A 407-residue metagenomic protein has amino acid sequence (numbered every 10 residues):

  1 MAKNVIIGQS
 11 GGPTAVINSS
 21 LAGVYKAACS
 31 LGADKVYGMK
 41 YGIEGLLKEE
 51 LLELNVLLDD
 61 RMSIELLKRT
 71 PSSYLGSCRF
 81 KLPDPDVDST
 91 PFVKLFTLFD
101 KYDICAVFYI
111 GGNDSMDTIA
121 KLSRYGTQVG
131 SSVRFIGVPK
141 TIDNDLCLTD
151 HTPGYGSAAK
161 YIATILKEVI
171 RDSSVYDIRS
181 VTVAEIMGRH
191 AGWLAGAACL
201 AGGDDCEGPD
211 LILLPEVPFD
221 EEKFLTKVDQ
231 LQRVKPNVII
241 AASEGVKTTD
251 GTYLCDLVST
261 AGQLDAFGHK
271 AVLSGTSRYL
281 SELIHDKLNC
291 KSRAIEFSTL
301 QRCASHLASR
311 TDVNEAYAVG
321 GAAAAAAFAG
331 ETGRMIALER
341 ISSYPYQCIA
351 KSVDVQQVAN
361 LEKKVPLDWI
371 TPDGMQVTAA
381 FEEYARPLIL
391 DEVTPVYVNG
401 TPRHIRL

Functional and structural regions predicted by a protein language model:
A2-L52: N-terminal phosphate-binding or glycine-rich loops at protein starts, especially the Walker A/P-loop of NTPases
K3-I7, L67-K81, K140-D150, D177-S180 (+1 more regions): Gly-rich Lys/Arg/Thr-decorated short loops/hinges at beta-loop-alpha junctions or inter-strand turns that position
N4-T14, S73-R79, C105-G111, G137 (+2 more regions): Short glycine-rich or small-residue beta-strand-to-loop segments that form or flank ligand, phosphate, metal/Fe-S
S10-G12, M39-G45, R79-F80, G112-N113 (+5 more regions): Short, ordered loop/turn segments at secondary-structure junctions
T14-V24, L46-L47, T90-V93, N113-K121 (+5 more regions): Short glycine/serine/threonine-rich phosphate/pyrophosphate-binding segments that cradle anionic phosphate groups
V36, L98, A106-G111, D117-S132 (+1 more regions): Accessory alpha-helical/coil subdomains and C-terminal extensions that flank or cap enzyme catalytic cores
E49-C105, D114, P153-Y155, K167: Glycine-rich oxoanion-binding loops at beta->alpha junctions
Y253-L407: C-terminal non-catalytic interaction/assembly regions of soluble proteins
